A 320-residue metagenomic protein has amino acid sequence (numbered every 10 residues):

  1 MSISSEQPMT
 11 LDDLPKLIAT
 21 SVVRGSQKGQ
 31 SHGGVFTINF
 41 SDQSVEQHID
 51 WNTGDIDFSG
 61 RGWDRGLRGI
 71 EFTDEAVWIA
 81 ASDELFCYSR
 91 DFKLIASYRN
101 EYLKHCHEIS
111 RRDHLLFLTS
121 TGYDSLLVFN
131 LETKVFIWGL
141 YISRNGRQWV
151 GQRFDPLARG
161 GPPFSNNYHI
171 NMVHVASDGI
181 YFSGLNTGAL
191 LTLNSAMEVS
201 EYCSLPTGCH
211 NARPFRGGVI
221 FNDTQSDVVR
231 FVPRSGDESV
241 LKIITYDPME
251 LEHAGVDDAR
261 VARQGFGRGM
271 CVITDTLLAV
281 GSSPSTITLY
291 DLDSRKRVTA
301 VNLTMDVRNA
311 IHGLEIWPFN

Functional and structural regions predicted by a protein language model:
D13-L17, D74-E75, D113-L115, S177-G179 (+2 more regions): Short coil/turn segments that connect the beta-strands within blades of beta-propeller domains
I18-Q30, W78-S82, L118-Y123, F182-N186 (+2 more regions): Conserved beta-strand positions in repeat-built beta-propeller and related beta-rich domains
S31, G66, H105, G122 (+6 more regions): Beta-rich catalytic cores
F40-D42, S89-K93, N130-K134, L193-M197 (+2 more regions): Short loop/turn segments that connect beta-strands within beta-propeller blades
E46-W63, R99-Y102, F136-Y168, S239-R263 (+1 more regions): Surface-exposed loop and turn segments in beta-propeller and other repeat-based domains that flank or scaffold
Q47-S110: Blade-loop segments of beta-propeller domains
N211-L289: Loop/turn-rich, solvent-exposed surfaces of beta-rich toroidal or solenoidal domains
